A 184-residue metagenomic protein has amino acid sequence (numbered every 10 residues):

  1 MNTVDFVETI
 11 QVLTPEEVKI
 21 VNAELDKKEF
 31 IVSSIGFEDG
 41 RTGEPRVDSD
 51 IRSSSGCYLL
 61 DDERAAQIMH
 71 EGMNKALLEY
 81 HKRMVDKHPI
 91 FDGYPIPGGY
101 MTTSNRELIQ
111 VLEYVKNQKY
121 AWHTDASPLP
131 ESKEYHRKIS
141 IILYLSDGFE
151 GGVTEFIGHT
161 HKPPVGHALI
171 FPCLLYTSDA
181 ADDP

Functional and structural regions predicted by a protein language model:
M1-A168, L175-S178: Fe(II)/2-oxoglutarate oxygenase catalytic core
D179-P184: A short, hydrophobic C-terminal helix/tail in secreted or cell-surface proteins
